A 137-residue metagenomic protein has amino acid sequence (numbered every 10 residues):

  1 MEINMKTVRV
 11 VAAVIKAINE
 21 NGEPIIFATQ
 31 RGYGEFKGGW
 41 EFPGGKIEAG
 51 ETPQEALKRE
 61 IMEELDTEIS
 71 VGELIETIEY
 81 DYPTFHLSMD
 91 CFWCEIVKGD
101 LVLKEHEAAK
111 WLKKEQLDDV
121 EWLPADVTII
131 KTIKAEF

Functional and structural regions predicted by a protein language model:
E2-I26: Conserved N-terminal beta-strand and adjoining loop/helix that marks the start of the Nudix/MutT-like hydrolase domain
R9-V11, P24, L87-D90, E107: Change "...and in nucleic-acid phosphodiester-cleaving endonucleases..." to "...and in nucleic-acid processing enzymes
I15-K16, A28, C94-I96, W111: Conserved hydrophobic "DFG−1" position in protein kinase catalytic cores
E23-E63: Conserved Nudix-box catalytic region and its N-terminal flanking loop in Nudix hydrolases and closely related
P53-M62, L74, F92, A109: Hydrophobic packing within well-folded, soluble alpha/beta domains
E64-V71: Short secondary-structure junctions
E68, T77-D100, A108-K110: Active-site-adjacent beta-strand/loop module that shapes the phosphate/pyrophosphate-binding cleft
W93, V102-I133: NUDIX/MutT-family hydrolases
